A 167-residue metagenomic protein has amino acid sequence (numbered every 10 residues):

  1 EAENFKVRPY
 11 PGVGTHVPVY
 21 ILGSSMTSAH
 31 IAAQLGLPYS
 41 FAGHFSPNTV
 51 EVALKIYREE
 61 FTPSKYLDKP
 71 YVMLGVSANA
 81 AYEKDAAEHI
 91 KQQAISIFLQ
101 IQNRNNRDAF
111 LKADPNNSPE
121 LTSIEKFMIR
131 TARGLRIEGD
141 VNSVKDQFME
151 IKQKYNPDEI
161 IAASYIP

Functional and structural regions predicted by a protein language model:
E1-L35, E51: Internal, glycine-rich beta/alpha segment that forms the wall or movable "lid" of small-molecule/cofactor binding
E1-R8, T49-Y155: An alpha-helical appendage that flanks or caps ligand/catalytic pockets
V19-L22, Y39-A42, P70-V76, I160-A163: Hydrophobic faces of well-ordered beta-strands that scaffold small-molecule active sites in alpha/beta enzyme cores
I31-S40, N156: Glycine-enriched alpha-helix->loop->beta-strand junction motifs that scaffold or abut catalytic
A42-H44, E51: Substrate-binding surface in catalytic domains of secreted glycosidases
F45, A78-A80, I166: Active-site-proximal loop/turn and secondary-structure-junction residues that shape catalytic pockets, frequently
Q102, N156-Y165: Bilobed periplasmic-binding protein-like "clamshell/Venus-flytrap" ligand-binding domains
